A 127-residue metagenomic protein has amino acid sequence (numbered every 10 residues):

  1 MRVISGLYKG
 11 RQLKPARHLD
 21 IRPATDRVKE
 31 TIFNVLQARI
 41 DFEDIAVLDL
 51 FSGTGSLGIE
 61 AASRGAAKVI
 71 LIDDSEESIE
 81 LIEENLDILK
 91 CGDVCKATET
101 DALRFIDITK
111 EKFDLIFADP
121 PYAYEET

Functional and structural regions predicted by a protein language model:
M1-T127: Class I S-adenosyl-L-methionine-dependent methyltransferase catalytic core
